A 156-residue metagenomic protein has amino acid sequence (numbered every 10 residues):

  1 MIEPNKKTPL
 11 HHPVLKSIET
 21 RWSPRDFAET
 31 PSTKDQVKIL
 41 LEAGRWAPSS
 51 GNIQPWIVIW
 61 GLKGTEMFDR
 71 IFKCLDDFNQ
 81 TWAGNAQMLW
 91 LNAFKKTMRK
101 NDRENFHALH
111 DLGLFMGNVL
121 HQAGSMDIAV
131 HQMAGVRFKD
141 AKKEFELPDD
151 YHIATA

Functional and structural regions predicted by a protein language model:
M1-V37: Specificity-determining recognition surfaces
V14, S23, A28, M67 (+2 more regions): Glycine-rich, flexible loop/turn motifs
Q36-E42, W46-F115: Glycine/small-residue-rich phosphate/adenosyl-binding loop
G44, W90, D102-E144: Small-aliphatic-rich amphipathic alpha-helix that forms the alpha element of a beta-alpha
I57, V136, T155: Residue-level "edge-of-site" marker
Q87-L89, H152-A156: Structural motif
K142-A154: Short, electropositive alpha-helical surface patch
